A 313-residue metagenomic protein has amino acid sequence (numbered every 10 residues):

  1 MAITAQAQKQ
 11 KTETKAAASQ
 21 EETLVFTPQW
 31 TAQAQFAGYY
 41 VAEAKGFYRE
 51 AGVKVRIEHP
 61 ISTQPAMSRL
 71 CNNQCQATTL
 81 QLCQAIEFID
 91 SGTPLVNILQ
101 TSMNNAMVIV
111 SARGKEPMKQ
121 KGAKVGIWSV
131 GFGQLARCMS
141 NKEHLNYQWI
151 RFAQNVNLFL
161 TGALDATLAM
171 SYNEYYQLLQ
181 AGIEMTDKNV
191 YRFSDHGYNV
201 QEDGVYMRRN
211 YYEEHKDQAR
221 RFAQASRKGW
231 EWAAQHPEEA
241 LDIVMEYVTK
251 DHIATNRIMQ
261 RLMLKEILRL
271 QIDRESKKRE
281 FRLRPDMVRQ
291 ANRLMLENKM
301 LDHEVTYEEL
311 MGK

Functional and structural regions predicted by a protein language model:
M1-E21: Short, low-complexity disordered leader/linker segments with a strong preference for bacterial N-terminal type II
T14-F152, N157-M170, F193, N199: Short, glycine-/small- and polar/acidic-enriched structural segments that line small-molecule recognition paths
E43-G46, A51-G52, Q74, T79-L82 (+9 more regions): Sec/Tat-exported extracytoplasmic proteins
A51, N97, L241-I243, H303-V305: Short, hydrophobic secondary-structure boundary micro-motifs
C83-Q84, Q154-L158, G162-I253: Pocket-lining segment of extracytoplasmic ligand-binding domains
H215-M300: Secondary-structure end/capping motifs
L296-K313: Long, low-complexity C-terminal extensions of enzymes
